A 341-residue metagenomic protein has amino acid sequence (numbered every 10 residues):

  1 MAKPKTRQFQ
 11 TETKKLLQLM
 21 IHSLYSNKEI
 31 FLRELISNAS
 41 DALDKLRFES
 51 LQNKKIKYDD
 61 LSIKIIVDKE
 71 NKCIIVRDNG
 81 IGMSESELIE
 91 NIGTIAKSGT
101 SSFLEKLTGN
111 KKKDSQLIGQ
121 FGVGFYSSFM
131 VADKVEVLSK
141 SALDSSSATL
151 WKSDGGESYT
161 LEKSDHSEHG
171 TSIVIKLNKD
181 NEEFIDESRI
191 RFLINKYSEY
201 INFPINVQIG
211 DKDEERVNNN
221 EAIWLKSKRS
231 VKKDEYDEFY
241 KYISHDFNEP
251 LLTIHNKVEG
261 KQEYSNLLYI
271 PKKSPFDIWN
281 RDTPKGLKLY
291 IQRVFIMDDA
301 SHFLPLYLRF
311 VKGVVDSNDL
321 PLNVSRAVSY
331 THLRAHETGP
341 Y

Functional and structural regions predicted by a protein language model:
M1-K179, E183-F184, F192, E199: GHKL (Bergerat-fold) ATPase N-terminal catalytic module, capturing the glycine-rich phosphate-binding loop and acidic
K5, S188, F203, G210-V315: GHKL/Histidine-kinase-like ATPase module
K14, Q18, E29, R33 (+9 more regions): Non-catalytic, well-ordered alpha-helical scaffold segments
F48-K57, V207-D211, V324-S325: Short, glycine/acidic-rich hinge or "gate" loops at secondary-structure transitions that mediate conformational
E70-I74, W151-K152, G170-K176, E214-E221 (+2 more regions): Short acidic (Asp/Glu) and glycine-rich catalytic loops that position anionic groups and cofactors
L104-T108, S145-S147, P204-I209, K288 (+1 more regions): Interdomain boundary/hinge elements
Y197-P204: Acyl-group handoff/entry surfaces in thioester-processing enzymes
T331-P340: Conserved small/polar residues in nucleotide/adenosyl-binding loops
